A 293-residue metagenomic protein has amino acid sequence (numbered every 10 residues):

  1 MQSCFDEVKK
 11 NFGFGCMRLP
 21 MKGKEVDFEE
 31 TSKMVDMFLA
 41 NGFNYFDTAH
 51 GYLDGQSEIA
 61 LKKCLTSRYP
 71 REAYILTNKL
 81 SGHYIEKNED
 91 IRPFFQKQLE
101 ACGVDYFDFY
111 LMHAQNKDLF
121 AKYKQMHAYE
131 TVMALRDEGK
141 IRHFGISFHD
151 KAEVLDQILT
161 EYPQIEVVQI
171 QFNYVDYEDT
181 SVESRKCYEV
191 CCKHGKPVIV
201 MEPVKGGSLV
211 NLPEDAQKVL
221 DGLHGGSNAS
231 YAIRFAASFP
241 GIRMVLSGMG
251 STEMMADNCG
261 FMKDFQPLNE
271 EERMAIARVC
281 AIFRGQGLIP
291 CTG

Functional and structural regions predicted by a protein language model:
M1-Y74, D105, T131, D137: N-terminal binding-site loop/beta-alpha segment at the start of enzyme catalytic domains that lines or forms
F14, F38, F46, L61 (+9 more regions): Conserved, mostly hydrophobic/aromatic
K22-G23, E29, D36, I85-V204 (+3 more regions): Glycine/proline-rich, positively charged, aromatic-decorated active-site loop/lid region on the catalytic face
E29, D36-L39, F43-N44, K63 (+2 more regions): Structured C-terminal cap/extension of enzyme domains
Y45-Y52, R142-I146, M244-L246: Short catalytic-loop micro-motif centered on adjacent basic/acidic residues
Y52, Q56, H149-D150, G250: Short beta->alpha linker loops
Y52, R68-N88, H113: Structural motif corresponding to the early beta-alpha repeats
K62-I75, Y129, Y162-V168, C259-F265: Short, electropositive alpha-helical surface patch
